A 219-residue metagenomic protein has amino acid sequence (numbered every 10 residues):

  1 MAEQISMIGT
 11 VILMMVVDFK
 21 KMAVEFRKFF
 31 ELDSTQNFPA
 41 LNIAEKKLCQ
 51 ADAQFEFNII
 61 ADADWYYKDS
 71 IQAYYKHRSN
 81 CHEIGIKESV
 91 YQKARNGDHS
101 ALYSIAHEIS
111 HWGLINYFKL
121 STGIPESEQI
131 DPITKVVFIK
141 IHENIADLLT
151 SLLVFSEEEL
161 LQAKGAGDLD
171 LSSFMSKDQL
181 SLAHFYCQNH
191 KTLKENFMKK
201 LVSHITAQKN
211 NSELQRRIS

Functional and structural regions predicted by a protein language model:
M1-S219: Active-site hotspot residues in diverse enzymes, especially metal/ion-binding acidic/histidine motifs
